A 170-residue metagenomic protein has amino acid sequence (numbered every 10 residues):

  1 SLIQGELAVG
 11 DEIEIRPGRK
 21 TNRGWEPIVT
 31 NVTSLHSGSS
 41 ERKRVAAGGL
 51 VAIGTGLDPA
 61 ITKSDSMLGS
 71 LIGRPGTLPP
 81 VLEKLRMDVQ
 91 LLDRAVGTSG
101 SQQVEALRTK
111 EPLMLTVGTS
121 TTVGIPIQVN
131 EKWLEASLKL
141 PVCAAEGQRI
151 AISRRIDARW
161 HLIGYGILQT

Functional and structural regions predicted by a protein language model:
S1-T170: C-terminal effector/interaction modules appended to NTPase cores
